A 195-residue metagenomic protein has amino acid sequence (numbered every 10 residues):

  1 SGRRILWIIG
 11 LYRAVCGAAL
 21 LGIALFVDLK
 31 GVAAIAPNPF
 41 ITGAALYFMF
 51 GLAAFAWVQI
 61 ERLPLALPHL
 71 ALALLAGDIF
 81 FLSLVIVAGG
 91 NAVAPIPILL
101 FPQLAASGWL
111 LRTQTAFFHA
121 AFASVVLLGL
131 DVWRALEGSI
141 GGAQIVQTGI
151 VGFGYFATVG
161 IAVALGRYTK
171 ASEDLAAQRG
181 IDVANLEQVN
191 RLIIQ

Functional and structural regions predicted by a protein language model:
S1-V15: N-terminal membrane topogenic signal
I5, L52-L63: C-terminal ends of transmembrane helices
R13, P102, A120-A121: Residue-level recognition of transmembrane alpha-helices in multi-pass small-molecule transporters/permeases
C16-L21, G51, A76-F81: Core segments of transmembrane alpha-helices that mediate helix-helix packing or line hydrophobic substrate/ligand
A18, G22-L46, E61-A71, A88-V93 (+1 more regions): Alpha-helical transmembrane segments and their interfaces in multipass membrane proteins
L46-W57, I79: Central hydrophobic cores of alpha-helical transmembrane segments in multi-pass inner-membrane proteins across all
F80-G90, I98-A116: Generic transmembrane alpha-helix motif of multi-pass integral membrane proteins
Y168-I194: Short, charged amphipathic alpha-helical "coupling" segments at sensory-output junctions in signaling proteins
